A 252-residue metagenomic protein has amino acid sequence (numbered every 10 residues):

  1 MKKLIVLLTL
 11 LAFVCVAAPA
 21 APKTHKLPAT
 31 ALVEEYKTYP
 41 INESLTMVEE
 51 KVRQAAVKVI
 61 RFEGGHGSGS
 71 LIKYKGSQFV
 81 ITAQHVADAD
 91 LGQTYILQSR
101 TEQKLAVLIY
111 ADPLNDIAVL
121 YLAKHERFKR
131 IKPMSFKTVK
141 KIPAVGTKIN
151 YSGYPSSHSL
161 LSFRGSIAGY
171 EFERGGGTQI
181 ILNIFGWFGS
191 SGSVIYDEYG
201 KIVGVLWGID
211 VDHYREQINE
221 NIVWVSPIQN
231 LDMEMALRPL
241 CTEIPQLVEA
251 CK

Functional and structural regions predicted by a protein language model:
M1-L4: Positively charged n-region of N-terminal signal peptides that target proteins for export
L8-V14: Bacterial N-terminal signal peptides
K23, A29-A31, Y36, K73-K124 (+2 more regions): Catalytic-histidine neighborhood of serine endopeptidases, predominantly the chymotrypsin-like S1/PA family
T24-M47, R127-R130, I202-K252: C-terminal cap/linker of serine protease catalytic domains
E43-L45, Q54-V80, Q103-L105, G192: A conserved glycine-rich beta-strand in the N-terminal activation segment of trypsin-fold
V57-I60, G92-E102, T147-Y154: Short conserved beta-strand and strand-loop elements enriched in small hydrophobics with frequent Asp/Gly
S70, G186-W207: Catalytic nucleophile loop of clan PA
K129-T178, G186-S190, L206-I218: Flexible, gly/ser-rich surface segments that form the specificity/activation loops bordering the active-site cleft
